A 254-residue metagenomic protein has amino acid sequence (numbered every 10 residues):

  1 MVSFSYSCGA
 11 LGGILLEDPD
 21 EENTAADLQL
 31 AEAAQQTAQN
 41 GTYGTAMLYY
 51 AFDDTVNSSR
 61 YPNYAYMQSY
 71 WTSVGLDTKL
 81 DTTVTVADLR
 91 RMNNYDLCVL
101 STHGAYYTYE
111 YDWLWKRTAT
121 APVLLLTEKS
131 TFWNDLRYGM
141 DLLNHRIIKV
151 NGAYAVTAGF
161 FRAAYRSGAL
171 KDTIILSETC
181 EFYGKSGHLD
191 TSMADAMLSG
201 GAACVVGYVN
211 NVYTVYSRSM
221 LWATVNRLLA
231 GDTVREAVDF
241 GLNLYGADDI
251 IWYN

Functional and structural regions predicted by a protein language model:
M1-Q29: Extreme N-terminal leader/targeting regions
S5-S7, S59-A65, S73-T82, S186-S192 (+2 more regions): First exposed extracellular module after export/assembly in secreted or surface-exposed proteins
A10-L11, Q39-T42, S73, V150 (+2 more regions): Intrinsically disordered, low-complexity segments enriched in small/polar residues
D18-D135, G139: A domain-level signal for caspase-like cysteine endopeptidase catalytic cores and their zymogen-processing architecture
A46-Y50, L97-S101, T173-E178, C204-Y208: Structural recognition of the beta-strand scaffold that forms the well-ordered cores of secreted hydrolase catalytic
Y107-C204: Cysteine protease catalytic core and zymogen-processing segment of caspase-like enzymes
I174-N254: Active-site-proximal C-terminal subdomain of hydrolase catalytic domains
